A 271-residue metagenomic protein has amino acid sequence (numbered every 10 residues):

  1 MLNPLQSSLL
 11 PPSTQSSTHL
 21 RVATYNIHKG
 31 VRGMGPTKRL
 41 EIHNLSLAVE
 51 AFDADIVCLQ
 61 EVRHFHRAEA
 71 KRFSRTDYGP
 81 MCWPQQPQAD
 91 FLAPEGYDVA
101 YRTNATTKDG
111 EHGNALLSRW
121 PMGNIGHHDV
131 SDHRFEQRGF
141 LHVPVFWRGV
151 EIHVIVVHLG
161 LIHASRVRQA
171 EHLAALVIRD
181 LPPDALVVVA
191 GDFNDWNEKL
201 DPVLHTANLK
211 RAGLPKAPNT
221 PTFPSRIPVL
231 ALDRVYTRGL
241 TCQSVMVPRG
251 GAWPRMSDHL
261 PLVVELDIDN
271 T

Functional and structural regions predicted by a protein language model:
M1-E95, T106-E111, E171, D269-T271: N-terminal, active-site-proximal structural segment of metallo-dependent hydrolase catalytic domains
M1-L10, M122, H127, P144-F146 (+2 more regions): Metal-dependent phosphoester-hydrolase catalytic domains
S13-V22, H112-N114, S118-N124, E136-V156 (+1 more regions): Beta-strand-turn-beta hairpins that frame and shape the catalytic cleft of phosphate-ester-processing enzymes
R21-I27, L45-P80, L117, V143 (+5 more regions): Active-site beta-strand/loop signature of hydrolases that rely on acidic residues for catalysis
K29-R32, H64-R67, T107-G110, I162-A164 (+2 more regions): Active-site environment of divalent metal-dependent phosphoester hydrolases
G33-K38, D129, S165-R168, F223-S225: Short, solvent-exposed loop/turn segments at secondary-structure boundaries
Y97-V130: Catalytic-core segment of enzymes that process non-peptidic bonds
K108-D109, H133-Q137, H163-S165, W253-M256: Solvent-exposed loop/turn segments connecting transmembrane beta-strands in outer-membrane beta-barrel proteins
